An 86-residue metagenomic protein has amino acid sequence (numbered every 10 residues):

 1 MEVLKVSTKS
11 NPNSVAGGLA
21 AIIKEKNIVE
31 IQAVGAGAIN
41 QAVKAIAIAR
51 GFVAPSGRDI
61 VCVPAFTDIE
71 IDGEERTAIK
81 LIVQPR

Functional and structural regions predicted by a protein language model:
M1-E2, R86: Low-complexity, interaction-prone regions
E2-I28, A42, I46, R50 (+1 more regions): Conserved mixed alpha/beta catalytic, RNA-binding, or beta-rich assembly cores of soluble enzyme, regulatory
S10, V34-G37: Short beta->alpha linker loops
A36-I60: Short, hydrophobic/π-rich interface segment
A54-R86: C-terminal edge-of-domain segments
